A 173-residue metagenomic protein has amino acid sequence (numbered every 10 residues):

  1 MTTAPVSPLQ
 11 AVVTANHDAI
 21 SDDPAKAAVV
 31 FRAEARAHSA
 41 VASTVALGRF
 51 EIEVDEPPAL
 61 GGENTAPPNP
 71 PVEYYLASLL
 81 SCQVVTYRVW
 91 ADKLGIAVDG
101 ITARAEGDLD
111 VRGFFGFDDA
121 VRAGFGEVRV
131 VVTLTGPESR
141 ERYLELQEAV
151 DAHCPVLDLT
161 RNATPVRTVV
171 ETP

Functional and structural regions predicted by a protein language model:
M1-A77, V89-P173: Extended beta-strand/beta-hairpin segments
L79-Q83: Alpha-helical metal-binding/catalytic segments enriched in His/Glu/Asp
V84, R88: Aromatic- and glycine-enriched beta-alpha-beta binding-site module
